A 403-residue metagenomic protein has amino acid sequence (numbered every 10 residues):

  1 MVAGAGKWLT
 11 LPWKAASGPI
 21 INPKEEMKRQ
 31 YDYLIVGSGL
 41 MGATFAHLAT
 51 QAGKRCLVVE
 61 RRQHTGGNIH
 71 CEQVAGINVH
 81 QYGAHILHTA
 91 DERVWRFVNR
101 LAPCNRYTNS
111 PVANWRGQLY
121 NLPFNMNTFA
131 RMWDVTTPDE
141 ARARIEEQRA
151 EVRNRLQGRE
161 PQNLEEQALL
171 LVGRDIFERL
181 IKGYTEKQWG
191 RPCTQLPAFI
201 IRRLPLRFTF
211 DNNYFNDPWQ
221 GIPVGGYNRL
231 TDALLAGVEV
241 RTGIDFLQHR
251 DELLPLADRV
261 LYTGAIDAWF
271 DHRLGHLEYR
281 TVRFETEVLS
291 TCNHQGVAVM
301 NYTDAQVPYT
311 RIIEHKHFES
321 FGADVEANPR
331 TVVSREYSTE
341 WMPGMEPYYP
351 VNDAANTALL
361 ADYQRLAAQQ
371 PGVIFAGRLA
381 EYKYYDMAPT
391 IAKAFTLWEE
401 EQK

Functional and structural regions predicted by a protein language model:
Y33-V58: N-terminal Rossmann-like FAD-binding beta1-loop-alpha1 element of flavoenzymes
T50-V74: Glycine-rich FAD pyrophosphate-binding loop
A52, L247-L366: Mid-domain catalytic core of redox enzymes that form a hydrophobic substrate pocket/lid adjacent to a catalytic redox
H70-V79, L87-A141, L204-F208: A conserved beta-strand/loop capping segment in the N-terminal third of enzymes that catalyze redox or closely related
R116-N121, N127-D258, T263, F270: Active-site/ligand-binding neighborhood in enzyme catalytic cores
A367-K383: Short FAD-binding loop at a beta-strand-to-alpha-helix junction that anchors the flavin cofactor in diverse
I391-K403: Internal hydrophobic alpha-helix adjacent to the cofactor/substrate pocket in enzyme cavities
